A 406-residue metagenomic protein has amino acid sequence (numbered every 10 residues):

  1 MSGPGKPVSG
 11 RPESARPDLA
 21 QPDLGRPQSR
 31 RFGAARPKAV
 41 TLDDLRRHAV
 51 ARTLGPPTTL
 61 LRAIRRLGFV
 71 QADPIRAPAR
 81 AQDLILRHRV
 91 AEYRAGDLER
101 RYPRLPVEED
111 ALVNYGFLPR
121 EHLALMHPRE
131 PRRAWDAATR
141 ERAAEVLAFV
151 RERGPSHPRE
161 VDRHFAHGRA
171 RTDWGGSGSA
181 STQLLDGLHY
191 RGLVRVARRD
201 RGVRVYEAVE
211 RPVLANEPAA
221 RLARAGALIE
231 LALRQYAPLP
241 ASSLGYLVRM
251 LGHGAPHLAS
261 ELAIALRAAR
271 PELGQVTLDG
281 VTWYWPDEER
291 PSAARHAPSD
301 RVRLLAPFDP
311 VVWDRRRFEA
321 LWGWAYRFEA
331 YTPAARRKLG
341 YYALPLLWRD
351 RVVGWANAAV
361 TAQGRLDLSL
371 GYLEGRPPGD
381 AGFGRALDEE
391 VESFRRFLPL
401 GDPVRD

Functional and structural regions predicted by a protein language model:
S2, P27-R303, D309-P310, R317 (+1 more regions): Long, low-complexity intrinsically disordered regions
K6, R11, A15-R16, Q21 (+3 more regions): Arginine-selective low-complexity/disordered segments
